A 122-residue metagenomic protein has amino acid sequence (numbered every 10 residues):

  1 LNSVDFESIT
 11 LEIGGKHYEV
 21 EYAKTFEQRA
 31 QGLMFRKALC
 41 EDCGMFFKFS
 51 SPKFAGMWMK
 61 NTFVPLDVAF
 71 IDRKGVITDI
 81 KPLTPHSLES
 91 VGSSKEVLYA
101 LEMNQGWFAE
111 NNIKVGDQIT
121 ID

Functional and structural regions predicted by a protein language model:
L1-D122: Compact, glycine-rich, soluble single-domain proteins
